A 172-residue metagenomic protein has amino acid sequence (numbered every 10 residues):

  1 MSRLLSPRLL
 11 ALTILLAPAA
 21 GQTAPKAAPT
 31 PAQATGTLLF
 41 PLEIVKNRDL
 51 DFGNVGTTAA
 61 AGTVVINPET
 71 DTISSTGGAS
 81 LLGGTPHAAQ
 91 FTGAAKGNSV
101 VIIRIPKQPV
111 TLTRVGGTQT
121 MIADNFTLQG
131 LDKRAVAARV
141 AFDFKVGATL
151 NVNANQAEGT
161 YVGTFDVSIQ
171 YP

Functional and structural regions predicted by a protein language model:
M1-L10: Bacterial N-terminal signal peptides that target proteins for export
L10-P18: Bacterial N-terminal signal peptides
Q22-R104, R139-P172: N-terminal small/polar-rich segments of proteins
V100, P109-T111, A135: Charged, compositionally biased, marginally structured helical/coil segments
P106-Q108, F126: Active-site-adjacent structural patch at catalytic or cofactor/ligand-binding sites
V110-M121: Short aromatic-acidic-glycine turn motif
Q119-Q129: Short beta-strand and strand-turn-strand segments in soluble, beta-rich domains
L131-A141: Short proline/glycine- and polar residue-rich coil/turn motifs
